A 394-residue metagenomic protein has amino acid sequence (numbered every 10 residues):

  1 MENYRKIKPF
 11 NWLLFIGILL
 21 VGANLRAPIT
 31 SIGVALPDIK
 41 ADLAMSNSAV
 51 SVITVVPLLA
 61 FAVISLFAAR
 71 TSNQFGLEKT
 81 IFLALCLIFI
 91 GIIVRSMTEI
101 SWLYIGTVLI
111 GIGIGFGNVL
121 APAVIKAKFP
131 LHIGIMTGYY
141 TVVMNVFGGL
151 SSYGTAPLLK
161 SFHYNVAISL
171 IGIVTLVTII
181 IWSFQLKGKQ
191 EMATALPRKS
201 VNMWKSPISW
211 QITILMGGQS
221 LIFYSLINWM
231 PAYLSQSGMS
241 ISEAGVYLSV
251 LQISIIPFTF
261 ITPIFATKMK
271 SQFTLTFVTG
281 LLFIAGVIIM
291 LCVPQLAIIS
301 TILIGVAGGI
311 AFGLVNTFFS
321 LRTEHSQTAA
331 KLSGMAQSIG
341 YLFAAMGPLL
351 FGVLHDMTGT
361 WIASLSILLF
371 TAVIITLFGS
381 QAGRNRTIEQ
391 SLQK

Functional and structural regions predicted by a protein language model:
L13-I39, L43-N47, S65-A68, L226-P231 (+1 more regions): Extracytoplasmic
T30, L58-L66, G148-G149, Q252-F260 (+1 more regions): Residue-level signature of mid-helix packing/kink "hotspots" within the transmembrane helices of 12-pass Major
I32-G33, P207-S249, I253-T259: Extracytoplasmic gate region of multi-pass secondary transporters
V63-S101: Conserved MFS/SLC helix-loop-helix module at the cytosolic interface between two early adjacent transmembrane helices
G91, S101-I110, L296-I304: Paired small-residue
I100, L131-L186, W229: Helix-loop-helix hairpin linking two adjacent transmembrane segments in secondary transporters
G106-V142: Cytoplasmic helix-loop-helix junction between adjacent transmembrane helices in 12-TM secondary transporters
T323-I362, L368: A late C-terminal transmembrane helix in Major Facilitator Superfamily
